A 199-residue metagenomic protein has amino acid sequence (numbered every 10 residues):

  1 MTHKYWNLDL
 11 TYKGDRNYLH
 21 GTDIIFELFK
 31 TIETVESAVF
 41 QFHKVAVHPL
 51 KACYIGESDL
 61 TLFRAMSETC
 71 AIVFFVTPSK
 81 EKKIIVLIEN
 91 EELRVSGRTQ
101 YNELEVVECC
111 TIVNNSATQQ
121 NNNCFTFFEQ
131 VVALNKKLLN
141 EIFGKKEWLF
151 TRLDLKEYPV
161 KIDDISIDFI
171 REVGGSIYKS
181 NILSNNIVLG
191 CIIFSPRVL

Functional and structural regions predicted by a protein language model:
M1-L19, N90-F128, L134-N140: Catalytic strand-loop segment that frames the active site of acyl-thioester-processing enzymes
M1-L60: Ordered, small/hydrophobic-rich secondary-structure cores
K4, K13, K30, K44 (+8 more regions): Context-gated lysine
Y18-V39, N123-W148: Active-site helix/loop of acyl-thioester processing domains in fatty-acid/polyketide metabolism, spanning hotdog-fold
V35-C70, E147-G175: Active-site beta-strand->loop segment that positions catalytic residues and contacts the acyl thioester
K51, I55-V107, I170-L199: HotDog/MaoC-like acyl-thioester-processing domains
Q130-L199: A broadly structural signal marking compact, well-ordered functional cores that mediate small-ligand/cofactor/substrate
